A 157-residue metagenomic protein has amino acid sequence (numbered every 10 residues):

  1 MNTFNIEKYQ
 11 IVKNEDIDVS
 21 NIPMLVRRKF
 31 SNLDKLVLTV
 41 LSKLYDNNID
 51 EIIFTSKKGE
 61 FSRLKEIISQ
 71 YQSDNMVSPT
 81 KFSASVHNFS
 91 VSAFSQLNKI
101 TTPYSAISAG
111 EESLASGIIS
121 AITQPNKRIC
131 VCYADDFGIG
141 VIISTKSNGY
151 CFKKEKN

Functional and structural regions predicted by a protein language model:
M1-S116, T123-N157: Conserved "HGTGT" condensation-loop signature of ketosynthase/thiolase-family condensing enzymes that catalyze
